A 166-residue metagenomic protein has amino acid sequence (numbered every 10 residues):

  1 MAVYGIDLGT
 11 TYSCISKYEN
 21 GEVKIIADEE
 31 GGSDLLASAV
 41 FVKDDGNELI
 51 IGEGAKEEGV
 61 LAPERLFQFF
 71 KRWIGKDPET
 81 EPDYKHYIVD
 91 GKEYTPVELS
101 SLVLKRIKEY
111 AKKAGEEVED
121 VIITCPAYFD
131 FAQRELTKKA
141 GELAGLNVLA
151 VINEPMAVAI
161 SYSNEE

Functional and structural regions predicted by a protein language model:
M1-A37, V42-E166: N-terminal phosphate-binding loop and flanking beta/alpha elements of the actin-like ATPase fold
